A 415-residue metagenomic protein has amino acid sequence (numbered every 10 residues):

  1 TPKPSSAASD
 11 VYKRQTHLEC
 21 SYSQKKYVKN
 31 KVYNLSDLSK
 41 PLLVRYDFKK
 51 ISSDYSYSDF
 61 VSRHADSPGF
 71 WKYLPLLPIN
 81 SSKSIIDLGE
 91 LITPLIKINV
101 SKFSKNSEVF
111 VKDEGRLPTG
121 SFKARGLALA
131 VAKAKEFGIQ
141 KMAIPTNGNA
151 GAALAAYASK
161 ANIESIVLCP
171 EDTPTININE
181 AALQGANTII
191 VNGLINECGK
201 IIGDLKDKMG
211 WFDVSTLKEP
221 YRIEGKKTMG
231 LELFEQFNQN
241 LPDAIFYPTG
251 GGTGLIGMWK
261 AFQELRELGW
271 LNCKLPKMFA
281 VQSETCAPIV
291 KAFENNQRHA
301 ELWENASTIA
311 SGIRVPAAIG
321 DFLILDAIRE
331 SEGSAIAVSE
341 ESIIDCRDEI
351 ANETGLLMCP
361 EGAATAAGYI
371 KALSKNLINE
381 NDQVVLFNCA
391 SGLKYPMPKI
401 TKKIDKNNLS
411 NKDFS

Functional and structural regions predicted by a protein language model:
T1-A8, Y12: Single conserved hydrophobic/aromatic residue that forms the stacking wall/gate of nucleotide- or nucleobase-binding
K13-D87: N-terminal juxtadomain amphipathic helix that follows a signal peptide/anchor or precedes a small N-terminal auxiliary
G69-I139: Positively charged, low-complexity intrinsically disordered leader regions
A124-A128, K141-A161, T175-I178, I223 (+4 more regions): Short glycine/serine/threonine-rich phosphate/pyrophosphate-binding segments that cradle anionic phosphate groups
A134-Y157, A161-P170, L241-G251, M278 (+1 more regions): A short, small-residue-rich loop immediately preceding and capping a beta-strand
S165-L241, F293-R298, A306-L325: Small/polar-residue-rich loop-to-helix segments that shape phosphate-bearing ligand pockets
G193-G210, E264-P360, T401-S415: Active-site/ligand-binding loops adjacent to catalytic centers
L302-E304, A327, A364-S415: Phosphate-binding loop/pocket of nucleotide- and phosphate-handling active sites
